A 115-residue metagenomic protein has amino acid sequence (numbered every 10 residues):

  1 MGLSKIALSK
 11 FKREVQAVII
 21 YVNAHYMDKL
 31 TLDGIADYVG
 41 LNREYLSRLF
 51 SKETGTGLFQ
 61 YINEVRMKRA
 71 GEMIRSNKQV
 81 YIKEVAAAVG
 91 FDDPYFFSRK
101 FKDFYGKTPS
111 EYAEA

Functional and structural regions predicted by a protein language model:
M1-L8: Hydrophobic, helix-rich cores of sensory/ligand-binding and other regulatory modules that couple small-molecule
F11: Flexible loop/N-cap segments at domain edges
I20, A24, K52-D92, E114-A115: Terminal helix-turn-helix DNA-binding modules in bacterial transcription factors
H25-L30, G57-L58, T108-P109: Short helix/strand-capping hinge loops at secondary-structure junctions that flank key functional elements
D33, E44, V80-E84, P94-Y95 (+1 more regions): Residues within helix-turn-helix
V39, L46, V89-G90: Core residues of bacterial helix-turn-helix
Y45-L46, F50, F96-F97, F101: Short hydrophobic/aromatic patch on the recognition helix
R99-A115: …primarily DNA-binding HTH/wHTH and HhH modules…
